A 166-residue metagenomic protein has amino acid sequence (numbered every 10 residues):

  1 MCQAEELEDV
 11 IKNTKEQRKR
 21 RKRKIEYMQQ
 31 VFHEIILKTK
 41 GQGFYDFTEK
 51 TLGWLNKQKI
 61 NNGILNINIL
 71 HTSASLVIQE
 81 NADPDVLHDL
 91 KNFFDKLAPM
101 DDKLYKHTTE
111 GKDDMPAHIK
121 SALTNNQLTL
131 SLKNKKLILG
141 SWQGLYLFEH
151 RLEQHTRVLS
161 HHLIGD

Functional and structural regions predicted by a protein language model:
C2-D166: Active-site histidine-anchored catalytic micro-motif
